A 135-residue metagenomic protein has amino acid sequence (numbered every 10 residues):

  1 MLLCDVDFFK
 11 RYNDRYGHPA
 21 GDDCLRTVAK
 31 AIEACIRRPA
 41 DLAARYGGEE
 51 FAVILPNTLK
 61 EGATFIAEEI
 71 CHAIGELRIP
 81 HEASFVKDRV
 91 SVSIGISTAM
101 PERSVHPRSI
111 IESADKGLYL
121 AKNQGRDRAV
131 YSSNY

Functional and structural regions predicted by a protein language model:
L2, F51-N57, G75: Conserved catalytic/coupling elements of P-loop NTPase cores
C4, F51, V92-I96: A structural signal for short, well-ordered beta-strand segments
C4, R15, A31-L42, I79-F85 (+2 more regions): Nucleotide second-messenger and two-component phosphorelay signaling modules
D7-A34, A44-G48, A52-V53, K60-E68 (+1 more regions): Conserved long alpha-helical elements within nucleotide-processing catalytic cores of c-di-GMP signaling and class III
E49, V90-V92, D127: Change "...and in nucleic-acid phosphodiester-cleaving endonucleases..." to "...and in nucleic-acid processing enzymes
K60-C71, E82-F85, S97-Y135: Catalytic-core segments of nucleotide cyclases and related cyclic-nucleotide turnover enzymes
I74-V92: Catalytic core regions of nucleotide second-messenger enzymes
